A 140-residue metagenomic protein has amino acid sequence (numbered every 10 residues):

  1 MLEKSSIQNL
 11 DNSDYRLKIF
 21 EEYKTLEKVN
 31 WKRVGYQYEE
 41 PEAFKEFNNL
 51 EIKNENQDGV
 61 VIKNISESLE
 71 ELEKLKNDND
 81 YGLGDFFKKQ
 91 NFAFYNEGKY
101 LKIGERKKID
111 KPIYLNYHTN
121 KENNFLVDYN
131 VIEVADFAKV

Functional and structural regions predicted by a protein language model:
M1-V140: Glycine-rich and polybasic anion-binding loops at the starts of cofactor/ligand-binding domains
